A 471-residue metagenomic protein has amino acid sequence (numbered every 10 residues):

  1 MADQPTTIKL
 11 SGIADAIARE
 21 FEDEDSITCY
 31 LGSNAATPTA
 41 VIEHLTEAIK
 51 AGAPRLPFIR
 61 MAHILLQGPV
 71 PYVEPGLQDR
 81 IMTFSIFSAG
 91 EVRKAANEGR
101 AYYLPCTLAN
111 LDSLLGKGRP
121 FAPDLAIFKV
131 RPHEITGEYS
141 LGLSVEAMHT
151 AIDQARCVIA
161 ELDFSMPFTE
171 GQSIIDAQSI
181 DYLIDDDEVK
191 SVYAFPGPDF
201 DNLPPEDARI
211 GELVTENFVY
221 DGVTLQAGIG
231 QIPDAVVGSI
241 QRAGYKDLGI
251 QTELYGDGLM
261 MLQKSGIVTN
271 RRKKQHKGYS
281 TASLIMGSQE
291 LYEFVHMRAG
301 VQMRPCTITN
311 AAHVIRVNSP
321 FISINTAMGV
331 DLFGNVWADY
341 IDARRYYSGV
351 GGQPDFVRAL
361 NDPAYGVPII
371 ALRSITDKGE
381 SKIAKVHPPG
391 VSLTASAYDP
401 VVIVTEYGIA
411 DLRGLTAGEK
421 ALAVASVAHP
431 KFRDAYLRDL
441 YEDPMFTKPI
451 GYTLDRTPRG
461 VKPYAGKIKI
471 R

Functional and structural regions predicted by a protein language model:
M1-R471: Conserved alpha/beta enzyme-core scaffold
